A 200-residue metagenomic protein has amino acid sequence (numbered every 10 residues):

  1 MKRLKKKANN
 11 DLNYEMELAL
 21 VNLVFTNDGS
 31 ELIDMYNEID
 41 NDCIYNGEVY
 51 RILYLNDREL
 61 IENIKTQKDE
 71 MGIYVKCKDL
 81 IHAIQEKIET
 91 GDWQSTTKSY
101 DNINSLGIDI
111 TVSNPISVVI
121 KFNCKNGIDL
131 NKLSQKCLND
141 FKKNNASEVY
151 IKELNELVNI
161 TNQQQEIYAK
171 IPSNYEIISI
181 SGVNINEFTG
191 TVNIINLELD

Functional and structural regions predicted by a protein language model:
M1-D200: Mono-ADP-ribosyltransferase
